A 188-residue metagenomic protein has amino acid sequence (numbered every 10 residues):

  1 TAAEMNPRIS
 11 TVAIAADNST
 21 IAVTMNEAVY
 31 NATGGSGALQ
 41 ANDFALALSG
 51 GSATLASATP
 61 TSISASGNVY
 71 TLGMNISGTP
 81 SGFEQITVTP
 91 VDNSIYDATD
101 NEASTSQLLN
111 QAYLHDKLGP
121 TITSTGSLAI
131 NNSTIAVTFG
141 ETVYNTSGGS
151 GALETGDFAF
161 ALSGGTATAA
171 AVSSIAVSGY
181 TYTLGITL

Functional and structural regions predicted by a protein language model:
T1-L188: Non-catalytic beta-sheet/beta-sandwich ligand-binding modules that flank or precede catalytic cores
